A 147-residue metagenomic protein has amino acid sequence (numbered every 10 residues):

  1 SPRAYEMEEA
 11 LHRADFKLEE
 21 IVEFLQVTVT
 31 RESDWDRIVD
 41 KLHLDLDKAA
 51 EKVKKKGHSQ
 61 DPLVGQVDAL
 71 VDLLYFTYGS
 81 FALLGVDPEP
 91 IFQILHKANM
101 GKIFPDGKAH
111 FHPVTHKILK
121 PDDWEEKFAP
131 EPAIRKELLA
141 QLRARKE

Functional and structural regions predicted by a protein language model:
S1-L70, L74-E147: Flexible "arm" and connector segments at domain edges
